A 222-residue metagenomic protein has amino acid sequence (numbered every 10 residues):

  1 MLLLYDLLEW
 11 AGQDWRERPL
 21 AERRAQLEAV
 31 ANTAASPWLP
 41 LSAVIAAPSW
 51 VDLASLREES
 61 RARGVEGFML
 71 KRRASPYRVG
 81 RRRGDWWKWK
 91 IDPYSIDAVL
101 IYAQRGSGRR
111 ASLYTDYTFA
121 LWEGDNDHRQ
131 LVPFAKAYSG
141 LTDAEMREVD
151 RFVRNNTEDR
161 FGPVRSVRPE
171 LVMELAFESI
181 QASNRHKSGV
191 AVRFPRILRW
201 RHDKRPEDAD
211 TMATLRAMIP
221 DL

Functional and structural regions predicted by a protein language model:
M1-T115, A120-L222: Catalytic cores of nucleic-acid ligases and guanylyltransferases
